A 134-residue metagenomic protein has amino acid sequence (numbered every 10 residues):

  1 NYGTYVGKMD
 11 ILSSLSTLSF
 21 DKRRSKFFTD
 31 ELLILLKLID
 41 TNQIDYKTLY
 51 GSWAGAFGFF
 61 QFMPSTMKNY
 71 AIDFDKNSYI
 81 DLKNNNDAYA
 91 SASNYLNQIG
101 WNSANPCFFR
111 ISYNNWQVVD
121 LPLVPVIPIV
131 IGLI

Functional and structural regions predicted by a protein language model:
N1-I134: Catalytic glycan-binding domains that act on GlcNAc-containing polysaccharides
